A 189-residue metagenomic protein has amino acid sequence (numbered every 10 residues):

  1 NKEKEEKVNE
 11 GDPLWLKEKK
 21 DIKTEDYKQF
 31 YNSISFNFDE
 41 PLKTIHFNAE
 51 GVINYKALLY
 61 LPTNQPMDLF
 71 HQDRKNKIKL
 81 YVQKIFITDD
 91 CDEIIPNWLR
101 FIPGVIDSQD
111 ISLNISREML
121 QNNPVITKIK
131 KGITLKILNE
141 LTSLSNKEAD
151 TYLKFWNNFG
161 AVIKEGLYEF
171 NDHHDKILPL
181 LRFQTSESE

Functional and structural regions predicted by a protein language model:
N1-E189: Conserved GHKL (Bergerat-fold) ATPase module
